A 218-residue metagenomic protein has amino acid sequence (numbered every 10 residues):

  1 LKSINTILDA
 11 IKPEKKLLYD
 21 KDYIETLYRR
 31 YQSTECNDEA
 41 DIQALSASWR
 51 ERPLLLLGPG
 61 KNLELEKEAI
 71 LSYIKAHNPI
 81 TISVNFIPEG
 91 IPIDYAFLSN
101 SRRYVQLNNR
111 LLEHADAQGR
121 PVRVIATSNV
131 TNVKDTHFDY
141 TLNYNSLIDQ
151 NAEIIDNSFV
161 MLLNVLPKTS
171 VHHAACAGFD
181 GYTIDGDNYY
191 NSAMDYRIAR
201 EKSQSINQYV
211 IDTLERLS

Functional and structural regions predicted by a protein language model:
L1-S218: Metal-ion/cofactor- or nucleotide/acyl-coenzyme-handling active-site neighborhoods
